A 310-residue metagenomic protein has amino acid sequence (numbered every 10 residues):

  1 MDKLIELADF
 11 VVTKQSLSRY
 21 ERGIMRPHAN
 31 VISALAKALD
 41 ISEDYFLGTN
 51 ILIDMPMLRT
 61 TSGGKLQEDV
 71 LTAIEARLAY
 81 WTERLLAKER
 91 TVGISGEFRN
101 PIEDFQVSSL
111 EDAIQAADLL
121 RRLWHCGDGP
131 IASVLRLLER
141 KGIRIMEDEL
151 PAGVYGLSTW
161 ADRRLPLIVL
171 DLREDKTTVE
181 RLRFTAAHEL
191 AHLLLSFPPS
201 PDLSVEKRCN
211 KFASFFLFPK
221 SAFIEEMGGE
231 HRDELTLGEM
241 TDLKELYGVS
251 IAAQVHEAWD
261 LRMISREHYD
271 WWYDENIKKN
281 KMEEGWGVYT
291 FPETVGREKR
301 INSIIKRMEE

Functional and structural regions predicted by a protein language model:
M1-E310: Active-site hotspot residues in diverse enzymes, especially metal/ion-binding acidic/histidine motifs
